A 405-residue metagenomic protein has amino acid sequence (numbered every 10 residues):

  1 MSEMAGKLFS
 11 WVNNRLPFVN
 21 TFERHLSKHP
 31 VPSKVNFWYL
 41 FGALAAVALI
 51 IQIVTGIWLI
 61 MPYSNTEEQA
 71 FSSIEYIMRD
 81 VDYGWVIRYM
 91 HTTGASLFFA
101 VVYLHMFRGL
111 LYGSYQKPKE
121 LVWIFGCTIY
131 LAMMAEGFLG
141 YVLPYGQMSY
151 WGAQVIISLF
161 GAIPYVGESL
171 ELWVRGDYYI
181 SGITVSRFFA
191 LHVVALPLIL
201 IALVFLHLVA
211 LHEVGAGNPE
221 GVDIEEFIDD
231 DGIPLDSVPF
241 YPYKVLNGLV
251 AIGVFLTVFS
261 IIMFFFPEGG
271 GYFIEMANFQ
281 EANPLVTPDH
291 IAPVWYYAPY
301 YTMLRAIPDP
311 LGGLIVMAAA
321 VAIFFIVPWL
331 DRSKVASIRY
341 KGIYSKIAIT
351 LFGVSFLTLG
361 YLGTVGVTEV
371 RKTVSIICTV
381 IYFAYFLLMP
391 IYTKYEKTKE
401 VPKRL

Functional and structural regions predicted by a protein language model:
S2-L97, V101-L405: Membrane-embedded and interfacial regions of multi-pass energy-transducing membrane proteins
